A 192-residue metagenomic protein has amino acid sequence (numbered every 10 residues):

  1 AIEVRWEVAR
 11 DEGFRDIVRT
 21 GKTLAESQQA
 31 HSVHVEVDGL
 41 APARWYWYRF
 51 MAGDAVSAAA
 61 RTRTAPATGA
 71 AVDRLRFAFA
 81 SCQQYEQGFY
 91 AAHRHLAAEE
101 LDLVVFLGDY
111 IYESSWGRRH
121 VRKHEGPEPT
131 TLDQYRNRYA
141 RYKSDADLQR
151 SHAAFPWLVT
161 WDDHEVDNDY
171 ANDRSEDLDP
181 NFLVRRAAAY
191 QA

Functional and structural regions predicted by a protein language model:
A1-A192: Metal-dependent phosphoester/phosphodiester hydrolase catalytic core
